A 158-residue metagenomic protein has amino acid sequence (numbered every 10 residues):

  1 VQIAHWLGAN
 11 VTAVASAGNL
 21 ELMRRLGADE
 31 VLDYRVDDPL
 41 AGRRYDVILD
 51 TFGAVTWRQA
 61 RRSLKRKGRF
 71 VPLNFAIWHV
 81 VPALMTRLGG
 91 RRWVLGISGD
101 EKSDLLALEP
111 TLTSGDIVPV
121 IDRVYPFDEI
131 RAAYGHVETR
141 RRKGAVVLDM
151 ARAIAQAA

Functional and structural regions predicted by a protein language model:
V1-D33: Mid-domain Rossmann-like dinucleotide-binding core that forms the NAD(H)/NADP(H) cofactor-binding site
V11-L22, D37, A54-R58, F75-H79: Short glycine/proline-centered loop/turn elements that form peptide/ligand docking sites
E30-R35, V124-D128: Short acidic-hydrophobic, aromatic-tinged amphipathic segments that line or gate anion-handling sites
L32, I48-L49, V71: N-terminal Rossmann-like NAD(P) cofactor-binding module of classical short-chain dehydrogenase/reductase
L40-V47: A short acidic, Gly/Pro-enriched loop at the edge of an enzyme's catalytic core that lines a small-molecule cofactor
F52-I117, D149-A158: Glycine-rich phosphate-binding loop and adjacent beta-alpha segment of Rossmann(oid) nucleotide-cofactor-binding
I130-A133, L148: Non-catalytic, hydrophobic alpha-helical segments
V137-G144, A158: Glycine/proline-rich active-site loop of Rossmann-fold NAD(P)-dependent oxidoreductases
